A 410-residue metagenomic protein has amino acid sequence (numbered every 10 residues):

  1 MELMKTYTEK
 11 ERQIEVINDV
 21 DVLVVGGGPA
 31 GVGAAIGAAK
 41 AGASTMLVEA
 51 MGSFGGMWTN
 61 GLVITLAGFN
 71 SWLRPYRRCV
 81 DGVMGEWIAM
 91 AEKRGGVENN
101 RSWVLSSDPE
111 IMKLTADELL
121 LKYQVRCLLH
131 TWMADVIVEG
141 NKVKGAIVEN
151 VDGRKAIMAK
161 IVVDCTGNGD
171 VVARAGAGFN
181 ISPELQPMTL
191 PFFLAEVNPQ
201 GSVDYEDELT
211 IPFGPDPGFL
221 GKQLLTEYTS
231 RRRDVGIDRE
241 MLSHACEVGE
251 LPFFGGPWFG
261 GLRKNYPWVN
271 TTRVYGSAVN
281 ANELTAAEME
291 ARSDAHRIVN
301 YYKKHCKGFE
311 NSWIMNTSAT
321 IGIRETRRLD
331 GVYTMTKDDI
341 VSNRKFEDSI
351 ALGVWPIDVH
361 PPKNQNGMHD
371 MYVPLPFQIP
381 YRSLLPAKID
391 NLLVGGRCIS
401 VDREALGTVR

Functional and structural regions predicted by a protein language model:
M1-V22: Extreme N-terminal leader/targeting segments of oxidoreductases
E2-M4, G37, A43-S44, E49-K142 (+1 more regions): Conserved N-terminal/central alpha/beta ligand/cofactor-binding core
E2-M4, Q13, N150, R154-I161 (+1 more regions): Flavin (FAD/FMN)-binding glycine-rich loop and adjacent Rossmann-like elements that form
I17-V20, A30-G31, A41, T59 (+1 more regions): Ligand-binding pocket scaffold of soluble enzyme catalytic domains
D21, K144, K160: Conserved acidic residues
V22-M46: N-terminal Rossmann-like FAD-binding beta1-loop-alpha1 element of flavoenzymes
P29, S106-I111, M289-R292: Soluble non-cytosolic domains of exported or imported proteins
I137-A156: Conserved beta-strand-loop-beta-strand element in the redox core of flavoprotein oxidoreductases
